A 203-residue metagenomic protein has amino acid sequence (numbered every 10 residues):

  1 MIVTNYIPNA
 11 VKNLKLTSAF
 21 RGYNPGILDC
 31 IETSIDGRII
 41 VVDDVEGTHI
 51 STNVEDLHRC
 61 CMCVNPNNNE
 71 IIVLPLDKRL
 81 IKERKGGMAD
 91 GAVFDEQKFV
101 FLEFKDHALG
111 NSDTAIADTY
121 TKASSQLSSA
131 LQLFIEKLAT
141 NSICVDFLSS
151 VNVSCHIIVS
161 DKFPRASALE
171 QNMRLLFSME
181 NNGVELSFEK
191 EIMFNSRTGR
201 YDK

Functional and structural regions predicted by a protein language model:
M1-R84: Basic, amphipathic N-terminal segments that precede the first structured/catalytic domain
C63-V64, F147-L148, F177-N181: Short, conserved catalytic or adaptor-binding loops enriched in Gly and charged residues
D77-E83, M88-D90, T140-V145: Catalytic micro-motifs at enzyme active sites that drive phosphoryl/nucleotidyl and oxygen chemistry
R79-E83, H107-G110, K162-A166: Short acidic, S/G/P-rich loop/turn micro-motifs used as interaction or catalytic elements
R84-V93, T119, A123: Catalytic centers of nucleases
G91-V93, K98-L109: Conserved catalytic cores of phosphodiester-cleaving nucleases, focusing on short active-site segments
T114-I158: Catalytic cores of nucleic-acid endonucleases
C155-K203: Short, low-complexity, polybasic intrinsically disordered segments
